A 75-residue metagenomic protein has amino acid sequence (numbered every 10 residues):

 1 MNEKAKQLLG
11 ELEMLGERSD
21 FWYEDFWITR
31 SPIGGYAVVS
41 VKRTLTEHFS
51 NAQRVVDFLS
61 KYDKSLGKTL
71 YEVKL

Functional and structural regions predicted by a protein language model:
M1-W22, T69-V73: Negatively charged, low-complexity tracts enriched in Asp/Glu with abundant Ser/Thr
Q7, E13, S31-P32, K64: Generic detector of intrinsically disordered, low-complexity, polar/charged segments
E11-E13, A37, K61, L75: Enrichment for repetitive, rod-forming helical segments
R18-D63: Acidic, low-complexity, intrinsically disordered interaction modules
F58-L75: Short, surface-exposed secondary-structure junctions/capping segments
